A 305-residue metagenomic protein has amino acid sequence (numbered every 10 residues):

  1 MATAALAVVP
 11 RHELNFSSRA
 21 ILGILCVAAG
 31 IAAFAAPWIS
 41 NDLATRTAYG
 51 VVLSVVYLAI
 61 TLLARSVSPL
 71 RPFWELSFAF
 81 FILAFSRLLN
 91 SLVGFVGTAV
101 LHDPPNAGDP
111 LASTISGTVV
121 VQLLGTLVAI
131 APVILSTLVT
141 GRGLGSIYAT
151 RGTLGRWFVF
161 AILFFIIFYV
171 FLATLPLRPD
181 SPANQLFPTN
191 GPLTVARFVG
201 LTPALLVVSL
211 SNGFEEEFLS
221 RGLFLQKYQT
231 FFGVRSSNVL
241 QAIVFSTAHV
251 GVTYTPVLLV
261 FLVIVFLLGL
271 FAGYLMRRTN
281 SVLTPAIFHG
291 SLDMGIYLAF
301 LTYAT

Functional and structural regions predicted by a protein language model:
M1-G143, F300-T305: N-terminal, membrane-interfacial amphipathic/helix-forming hydrophobic leader that caps and precedes the first
A2-R19, G23-S40, R46, F164-T305: Transmembrane helix-loop-helix hairpins at the membrane interface of multi-pass integral membrane proteins
F95-V128, P132-N212: Juxtamembrane helix-loop-helix connectors linking adjacent transmembrane helices in multi-pass membrane enzymes
